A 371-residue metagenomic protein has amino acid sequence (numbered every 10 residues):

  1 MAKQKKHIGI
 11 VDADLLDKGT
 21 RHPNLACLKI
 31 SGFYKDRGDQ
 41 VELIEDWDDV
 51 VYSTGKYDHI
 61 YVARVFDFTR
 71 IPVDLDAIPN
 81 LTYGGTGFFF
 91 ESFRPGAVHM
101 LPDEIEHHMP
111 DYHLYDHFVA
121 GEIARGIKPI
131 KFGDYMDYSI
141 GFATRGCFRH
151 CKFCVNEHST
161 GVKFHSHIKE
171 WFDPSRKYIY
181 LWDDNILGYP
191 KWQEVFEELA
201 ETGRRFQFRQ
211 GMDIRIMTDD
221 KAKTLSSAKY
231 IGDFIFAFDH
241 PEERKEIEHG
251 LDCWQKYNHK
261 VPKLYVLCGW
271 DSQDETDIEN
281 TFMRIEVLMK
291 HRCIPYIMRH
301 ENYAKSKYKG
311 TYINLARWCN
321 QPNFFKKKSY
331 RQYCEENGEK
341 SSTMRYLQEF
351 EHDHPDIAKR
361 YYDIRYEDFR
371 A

Functional and structural regions predicted by a protein language model:
M1-S92: A short, structured N-terminal alpha-helical element that caps or precedes a catalytic domain
I10-A13, H59-V65, V155-G250, K260-D271 (+1 more regions): Core AdoMet radical
R21-A26, D36, G133-E170: Canonical Radical SAM [4Fe-4S] cluster-binding loop centered on the CxxxCxxC motif and its immediate flanking residues
I71-I78, F196-E197, A222-L225, I247-Q255 (+1 more regions): Generic structural signal for well-ordered alpha-helices, preferentially at hydrophobic/aromatic core positions
P72-V73, F90-L101, K152, M217-T218 (+1 more regions): Short, charged, surface-exposed secondary-structure boundary motifs
L81-A124: Ser/Thr/Gly-rich flexible loops in soluble cytosolic domains mediating phosphotransfer, phosphorylation
A124-M136: Flexible, low-complexity linker/hinge segments
D233, E242-A371: A structural motif corresponding to the C-terminal lobe/cap of the Radical SAM core domain
